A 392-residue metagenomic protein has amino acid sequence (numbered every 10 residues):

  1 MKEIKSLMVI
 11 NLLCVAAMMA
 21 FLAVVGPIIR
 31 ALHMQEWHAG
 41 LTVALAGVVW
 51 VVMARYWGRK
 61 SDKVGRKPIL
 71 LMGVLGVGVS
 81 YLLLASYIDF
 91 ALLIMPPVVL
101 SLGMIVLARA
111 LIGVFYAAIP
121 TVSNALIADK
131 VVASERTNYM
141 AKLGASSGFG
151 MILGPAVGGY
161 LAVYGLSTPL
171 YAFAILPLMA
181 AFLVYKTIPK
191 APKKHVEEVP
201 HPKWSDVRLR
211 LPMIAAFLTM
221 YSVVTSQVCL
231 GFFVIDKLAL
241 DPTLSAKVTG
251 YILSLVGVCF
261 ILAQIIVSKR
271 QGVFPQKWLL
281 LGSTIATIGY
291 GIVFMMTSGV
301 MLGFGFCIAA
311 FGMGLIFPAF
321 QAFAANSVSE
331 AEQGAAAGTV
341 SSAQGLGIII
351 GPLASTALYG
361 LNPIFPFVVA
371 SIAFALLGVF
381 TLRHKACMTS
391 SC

Functional and structural regions predicted by a protein language model:
M1-G47, L211, M220-A239: Helix-loop boundary and gating motifs at the non-cytosolic
L12, I94-A118, M301-L315: Hydrophobic core of transmembrane alpha-helices in multi-pass small-molecule transporters, especially MFS/SLC-type
V25, A118-V131, L315-V328: Intracellular juxtamembrane helix-capping segments at the cytosolic ends of symmetry-related transmembrane helices
V48-V52, V248-Q271: Transmembrane alpha-helices of Major Facilitator/SLC transporters
M53-R66, L262-P275, Y359: Helix-to-loop junctions at the C-terminal end of transmembrane segments in multipass secondary transporters
L75-V98, I285-T297: C-terminal ends and interior cores of transmembrane alpha-helices in multi-pass membrane transporters/permeases
A108-S147: Cytoplasmic helix-loop-helix junction between adjacent transmembrane helices in 12-TM secondary transporters
P275-F320: C-terminal transmembrane helical hairpin of 12-TM major facilitator-type secondary transporters
